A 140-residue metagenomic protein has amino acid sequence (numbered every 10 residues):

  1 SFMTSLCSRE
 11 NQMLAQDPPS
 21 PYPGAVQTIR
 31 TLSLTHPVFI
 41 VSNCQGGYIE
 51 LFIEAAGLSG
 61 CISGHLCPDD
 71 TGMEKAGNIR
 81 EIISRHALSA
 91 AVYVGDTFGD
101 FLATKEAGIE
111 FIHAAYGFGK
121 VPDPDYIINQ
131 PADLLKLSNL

Functional and structural regions predicted by a protein language model:
S1-V26, R30: Metal-dependent phosphoesterase signature
R9, L34-T35, S89: Structured helix-beta-strand junction loops
Q12, T35-V38, S59: A general structural signal for well-ordered secondary-structure junctions
L14-P19, N43, P68-T71: Short, flexible loop segments at the rims of nucleotide/cofactor-binding pockets, characterized by
P19, I40, A91-V92: Residue-level marker of alpha-helix boundaries and capping positions
A25-I53, L66-P68: Substrate-recognition element of Asp-dependent hydrolases with the DxDx(T/V) motif
G46, E50-L140: Asp-based, Mg2+/Mn2+-dependent phosphohydrolase catalytic module
